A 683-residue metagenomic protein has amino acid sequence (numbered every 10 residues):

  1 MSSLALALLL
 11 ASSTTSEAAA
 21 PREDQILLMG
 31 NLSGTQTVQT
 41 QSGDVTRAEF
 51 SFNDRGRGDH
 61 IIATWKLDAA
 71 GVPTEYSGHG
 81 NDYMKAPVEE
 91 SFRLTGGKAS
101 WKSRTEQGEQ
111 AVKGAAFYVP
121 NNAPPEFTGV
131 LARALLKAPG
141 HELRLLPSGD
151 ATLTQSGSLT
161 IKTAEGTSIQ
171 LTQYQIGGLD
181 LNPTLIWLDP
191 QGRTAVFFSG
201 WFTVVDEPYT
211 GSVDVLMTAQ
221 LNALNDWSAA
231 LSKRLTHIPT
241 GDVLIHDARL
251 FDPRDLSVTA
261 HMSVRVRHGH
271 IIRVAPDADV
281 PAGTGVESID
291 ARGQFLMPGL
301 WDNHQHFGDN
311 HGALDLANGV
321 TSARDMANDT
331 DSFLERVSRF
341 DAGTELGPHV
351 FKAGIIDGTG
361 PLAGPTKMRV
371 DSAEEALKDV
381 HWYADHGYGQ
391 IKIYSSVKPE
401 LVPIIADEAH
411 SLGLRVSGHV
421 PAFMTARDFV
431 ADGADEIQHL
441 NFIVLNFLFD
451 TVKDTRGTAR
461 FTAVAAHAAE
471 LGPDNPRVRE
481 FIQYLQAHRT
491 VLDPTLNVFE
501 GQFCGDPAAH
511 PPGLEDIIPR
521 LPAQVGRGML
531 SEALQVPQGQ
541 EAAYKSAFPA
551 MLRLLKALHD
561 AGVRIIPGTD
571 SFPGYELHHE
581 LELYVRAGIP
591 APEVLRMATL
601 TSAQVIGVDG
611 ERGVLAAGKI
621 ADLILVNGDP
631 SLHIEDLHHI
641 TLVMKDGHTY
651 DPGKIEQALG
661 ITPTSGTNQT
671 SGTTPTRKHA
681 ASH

Functional and structural regions predicted by a protein language model:
N31-S33, K85-T172, T218-N222: Solvent-exposed helix/loop surface patches that form functional interfaces
G58-F127, D180-Q191, A195-D206: Contiguous hydrophobic, core-forming segments of folded domains
D206-D247, P281-A282, S288, Y383 (+2 more regions): Extracellular/periplasmic ectodomains of large secreted or surface enzymes and adhesion receptors
R234-H237, L250-S263, Y575, I589-L595 (+1 more regions): Acidic, glycine-enriched loop/beta-strand segments at the rims of small-molecule binding/catalytic pockets
T240-I245, P281-A313, T321: Replace "His-x-His-based motif
D255-M297: Histidine-rich, glycine-flanked metal-binding segment
G312-F333, G347-I355, A384-V397, L414-S417 (+3 more regions): Divalent metal-dependent hydrolysis catalytic cores, especially in the metallo-beta-lactamase
D379-V397, I443-A587, G660, R677-H683: Active-site neighborhoods of metal-dependent hydrolases
